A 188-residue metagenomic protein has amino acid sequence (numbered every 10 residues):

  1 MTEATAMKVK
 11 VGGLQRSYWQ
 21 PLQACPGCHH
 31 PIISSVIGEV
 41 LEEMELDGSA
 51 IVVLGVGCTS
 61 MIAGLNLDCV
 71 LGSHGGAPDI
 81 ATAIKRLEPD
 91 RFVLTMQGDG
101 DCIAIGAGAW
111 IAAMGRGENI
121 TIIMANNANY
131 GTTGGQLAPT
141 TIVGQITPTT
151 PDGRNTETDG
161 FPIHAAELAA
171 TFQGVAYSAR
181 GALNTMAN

Functional and structural regions predicted by a protein language model:
A4-S73: Active-site diphosphate/adenylate-binding microenvironment
Q20, C28-V36, D47, G75-D79 (+5 more regions): Conserved active-site and cofactor/substrate-binding residues in soluble primary-metabolism enzymes
A24-P26, T95-Q97, Y177-A182: Short catalytic-loop micro-motif centered on adjacent basic/acidic residues
H30-I33, E42-L46, R86-P89, G115-E118 (+2 more regions): Generic secondary-structure signature for well-ordered alpha-helical cores
A50-V52, R91-L94, N119-I123, E167 (+1 more regions): Structural motif
V56-G131: Thiamine diphosphate
D90, A138-N188: Conserved thiamine diphosphate
I123, N127-I146: Glycine-rich anion/phosphate-binding loop at the beta-strand->alpha-helix junction
